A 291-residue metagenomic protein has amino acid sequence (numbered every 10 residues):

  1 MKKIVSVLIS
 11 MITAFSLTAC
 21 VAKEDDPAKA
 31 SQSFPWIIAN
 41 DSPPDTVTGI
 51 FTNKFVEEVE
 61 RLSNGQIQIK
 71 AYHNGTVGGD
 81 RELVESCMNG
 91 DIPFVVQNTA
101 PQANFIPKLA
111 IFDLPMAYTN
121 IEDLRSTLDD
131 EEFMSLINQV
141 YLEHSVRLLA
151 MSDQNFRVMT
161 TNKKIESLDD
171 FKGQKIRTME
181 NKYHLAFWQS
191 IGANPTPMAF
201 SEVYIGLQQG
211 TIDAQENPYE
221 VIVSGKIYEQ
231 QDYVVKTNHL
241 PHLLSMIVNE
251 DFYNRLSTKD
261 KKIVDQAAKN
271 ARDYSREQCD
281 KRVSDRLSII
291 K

Functional and structural regions predicted by a protein language model:
M1-P35: Short, low-complexity disordered leader/linker segments with a strong preference for bacterial N-terminal type II
V21-D123, E132, Y141-K291: N-terminal secretory/targeting leader peptides
D129: Active-site-adjacent segment of FAD-dependent monooxygenases/related oxidoreductases
I137: Thiol/selenol-based redox catalytic cores and closely related redox-interacting motifs
